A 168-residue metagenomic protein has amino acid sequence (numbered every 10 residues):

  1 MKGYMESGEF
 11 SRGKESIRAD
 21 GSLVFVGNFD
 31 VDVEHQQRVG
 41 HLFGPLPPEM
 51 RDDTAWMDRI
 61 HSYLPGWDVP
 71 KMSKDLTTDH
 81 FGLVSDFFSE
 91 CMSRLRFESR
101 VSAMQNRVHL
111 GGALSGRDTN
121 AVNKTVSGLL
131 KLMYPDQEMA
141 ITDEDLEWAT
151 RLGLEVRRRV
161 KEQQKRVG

Functional and structural regions predicted by a protein language model:
E6-G21, P45-D53: Conserved Walker
R12-R18, D53-H61, M92-S99: Short C-terminal domain-edge/linker segments immediately following a structured domain
I17-V39, S62-P65: Structural recognition of the conserved hydrophobic beta-strand(s) that form the central parallel beta-sheet of P-loop
Q37-K71: A short helix-turn-beta junction within AAA+ P-loop NTPase domains corresponding to the substrate/partner-engaging
H61-G168: Conserved NTP phosphate-binding and transfer environment spanning the P-loop NTPase/kinase superfamily
